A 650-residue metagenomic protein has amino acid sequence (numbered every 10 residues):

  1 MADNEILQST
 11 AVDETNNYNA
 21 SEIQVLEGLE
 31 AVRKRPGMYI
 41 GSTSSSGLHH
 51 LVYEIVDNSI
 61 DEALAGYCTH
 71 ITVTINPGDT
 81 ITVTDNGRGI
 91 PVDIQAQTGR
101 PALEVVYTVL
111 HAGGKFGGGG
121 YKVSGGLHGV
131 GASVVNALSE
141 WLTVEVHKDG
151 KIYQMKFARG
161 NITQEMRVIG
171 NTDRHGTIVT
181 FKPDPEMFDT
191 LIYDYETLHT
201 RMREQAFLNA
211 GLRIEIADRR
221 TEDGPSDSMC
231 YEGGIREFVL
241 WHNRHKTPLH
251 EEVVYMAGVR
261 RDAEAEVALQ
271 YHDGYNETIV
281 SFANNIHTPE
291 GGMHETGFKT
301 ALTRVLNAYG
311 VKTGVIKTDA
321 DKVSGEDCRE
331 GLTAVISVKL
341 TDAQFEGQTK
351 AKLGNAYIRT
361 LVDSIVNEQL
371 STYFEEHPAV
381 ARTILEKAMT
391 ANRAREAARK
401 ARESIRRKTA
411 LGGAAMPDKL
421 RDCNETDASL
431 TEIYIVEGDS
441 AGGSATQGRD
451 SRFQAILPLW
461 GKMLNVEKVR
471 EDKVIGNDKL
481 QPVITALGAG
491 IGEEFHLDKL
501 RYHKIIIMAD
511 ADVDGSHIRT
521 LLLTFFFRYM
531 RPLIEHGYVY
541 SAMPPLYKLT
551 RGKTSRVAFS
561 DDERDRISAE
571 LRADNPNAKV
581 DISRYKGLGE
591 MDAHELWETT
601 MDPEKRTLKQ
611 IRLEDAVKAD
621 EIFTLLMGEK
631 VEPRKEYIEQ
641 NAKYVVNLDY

Functional and structural regions predicted by a protein language model:
M1-N19, L29, Y53, D61-A63 (+12 more regions): GHKL-family ATPase ATP-binding module
A20-R35: Mature N-terminal segment immediately following signal peptide/propeptide cleavage in secreted/periplasmic
K34-Y53: Conserved short strand/loop->alpha-helix "switch" segment adjacent to the catalytic nucleotide/phosphoryl-transfer site
D61-E62, G89-I90, V513-D514: Residues immediately C-terminal
I90-G113: Short conserved segment of the HATPase_c
D93-T98, H294, G325, D472: Conserved, non-catalytic sequence blocks in retroelement Pol enzymes and Pol-derived host proteins
R393-G412, D427-E432, G443, Q447-R449 (+2 more regions): C-terminal interaction appendages of subunits in large macromolecular complexes
